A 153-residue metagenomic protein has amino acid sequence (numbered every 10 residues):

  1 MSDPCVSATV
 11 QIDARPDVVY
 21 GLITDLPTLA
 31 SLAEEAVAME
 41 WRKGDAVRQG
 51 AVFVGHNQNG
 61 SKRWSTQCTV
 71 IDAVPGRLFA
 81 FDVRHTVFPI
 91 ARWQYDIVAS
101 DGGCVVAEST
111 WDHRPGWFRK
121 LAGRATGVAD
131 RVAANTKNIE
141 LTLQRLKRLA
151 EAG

Functional and structural regions predicted by a protein language model:
M1-Q11, E40, S100, A134-E140 (+1 more regions): Hydrophobic-ligand-binding modules of eukaryotic lipid transfer/binding families
M1-R48, R145: Hydrophobic ligand-binding cavity/cleft-lining segments
C5-S7, R63-Q67, P89-W93: Short, surface-exposed coil-to-beta transition loops
T9-D13, E40, H56, T69 (+1 more regions): Generic structural detector for well-ordered beta-strands
P16-D17, A46, I71-G76, D96-V105 (+1 more regions): A short, structured loop/turn motif at beta-sheet edges
V19-I23, L29, F53, V70 (+3 more regions): Hydrophobic pocket/interface hotspot
A51-Q58, A80-T86: Short beta-strand segments that buttress and anchor functional surface loops
V83-K137, L141, L146: Beta-strand/loop substructures that line and gate deep hydrophobic ligand-binding cavities in soluble
